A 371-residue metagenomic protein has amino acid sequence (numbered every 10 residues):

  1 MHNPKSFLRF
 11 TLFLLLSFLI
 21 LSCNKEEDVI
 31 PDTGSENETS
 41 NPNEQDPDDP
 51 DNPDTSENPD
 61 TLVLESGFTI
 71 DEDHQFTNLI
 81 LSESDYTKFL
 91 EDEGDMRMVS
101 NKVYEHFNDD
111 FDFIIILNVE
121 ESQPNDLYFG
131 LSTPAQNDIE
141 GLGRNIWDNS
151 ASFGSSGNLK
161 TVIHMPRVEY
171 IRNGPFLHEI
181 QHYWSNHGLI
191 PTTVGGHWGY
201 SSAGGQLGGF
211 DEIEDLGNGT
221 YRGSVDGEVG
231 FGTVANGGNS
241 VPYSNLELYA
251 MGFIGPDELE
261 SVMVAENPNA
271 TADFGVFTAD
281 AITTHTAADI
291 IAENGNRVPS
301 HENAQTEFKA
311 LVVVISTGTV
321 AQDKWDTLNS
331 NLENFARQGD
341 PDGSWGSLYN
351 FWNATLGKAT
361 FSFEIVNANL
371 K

Functional and structural regions predicted by a protein language model:
M1-L21: Sec-dependent bacterial lipoprotein signal peptides
F18-T61: Bacterial Sec-dependent N-terminal signal peptides
E57-Y170, I180, G275-K371: Zn2+-dependent metallopeptidase catalytic core
M98, K102, P175, E179 (+1 more regions): Extracytoplasmic/secreted proteins, especially bacterial periplasmic and envelope-associated proteins
N125-T133, S185-G188, T192-G196, S261-A265: Short, solvent-exposed loop/turn and secondary-structure capping segments
P166-P191: Active-site recognition of the HExxH zinc-binding catalytic motif
G188-E258: Post-HExxH zinc-binding segment in Zn-dependent metallohydrolases
P242, L246, P256-T286: Short linear, low-complexity motifs centered on an aromatic residue
